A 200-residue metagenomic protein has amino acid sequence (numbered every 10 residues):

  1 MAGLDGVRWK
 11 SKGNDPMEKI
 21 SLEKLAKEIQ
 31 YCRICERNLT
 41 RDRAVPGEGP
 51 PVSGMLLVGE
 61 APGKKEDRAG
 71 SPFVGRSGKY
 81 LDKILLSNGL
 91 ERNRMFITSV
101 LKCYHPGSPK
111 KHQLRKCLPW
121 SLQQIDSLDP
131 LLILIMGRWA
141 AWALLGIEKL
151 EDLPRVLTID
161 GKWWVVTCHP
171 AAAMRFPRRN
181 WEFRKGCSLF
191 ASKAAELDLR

Functional and structural regions predicted by a protein language model:
A2-G3, S11-G13, K19, R92-N93 (+1 more regions): Glycine/proline-rich loop-helix segments at beta-alpha junctions forming the active-site rim of enzyme cores
A2-R76, S87, L199-R200: Active-site and ligand/interface coordination hotspots across diverse enzymes and nucleic-acid-associated assemblies
A44-E48, L85-L86, Q123-Q124, L153-R155: Short, flexible, glycine/charge-rich loop motifs used to bind or transfer phosphoryl groups or to couple energy/partner
G75, K79, Q113-K116: Loop-to-helix element that buttresses phosphate recognition and phosphoryl-transfer chemistry
R76-I97: The first long alpha-helix at the start of the GST-like C-terminal all-alpha domain
